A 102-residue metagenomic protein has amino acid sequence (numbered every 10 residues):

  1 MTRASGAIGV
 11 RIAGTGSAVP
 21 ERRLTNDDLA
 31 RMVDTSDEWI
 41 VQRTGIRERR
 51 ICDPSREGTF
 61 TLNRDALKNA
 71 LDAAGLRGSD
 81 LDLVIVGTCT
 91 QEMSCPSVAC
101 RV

Functional and structural regions predicted by a protein language model:
M1-L83: Conserved "HGTGT" condensation-loop signature of ketosynthase/thiolase-family condensing enzymes that catalyze
I85-V102: Active-site-proximal gating segment of KS-fold condensing enzymes and close homologs
